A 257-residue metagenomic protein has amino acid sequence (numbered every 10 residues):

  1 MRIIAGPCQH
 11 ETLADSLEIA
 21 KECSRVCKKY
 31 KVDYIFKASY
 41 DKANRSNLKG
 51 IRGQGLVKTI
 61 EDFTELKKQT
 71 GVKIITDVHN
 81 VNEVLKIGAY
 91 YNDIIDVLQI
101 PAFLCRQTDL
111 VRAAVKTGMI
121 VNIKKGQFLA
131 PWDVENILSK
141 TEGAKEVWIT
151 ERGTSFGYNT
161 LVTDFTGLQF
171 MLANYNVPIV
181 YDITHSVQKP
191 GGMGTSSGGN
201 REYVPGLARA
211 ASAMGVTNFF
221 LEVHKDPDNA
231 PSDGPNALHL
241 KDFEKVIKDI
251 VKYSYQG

Functional and structural regions predicted by a protein language model:
I4-D15, Y34-L56, V223-D233: Glycine-rich, proline-tolerant flexible connector loops at the mouths of alpha/beta enzymes
E22-R25, K29-Y30, K49-I75, A114-I120 (+3 more regions): Alpha-helix-loop-beta-strand connector modules within alpha/beta enzyme cores
K28, G88-Y91, L172, S212: Non-catalytic positions within long, well-ordered alpha-helices that form the structural scaffold/packing of enzyme
V32, G71, N92-I95, A144 (+1 more regions): A structural motif
V32-S39, K73-V78, Y181, T217-D226: Short beta-strand segments at enzyme active-site cores
L48-V57, E61, T70, Q99-L104 (+4 more regions): Active-site-adjacent loop and "lid" segments of alpha/beta metabolic enzymes
G53-G55, Q69-V84, I95-V111, M119-P131 (+1 more regions): Catalytic beta/alpha-barrel core
T117-V223: Catalytic alpha/beta core domains of metabolic enzymes, predominantly
